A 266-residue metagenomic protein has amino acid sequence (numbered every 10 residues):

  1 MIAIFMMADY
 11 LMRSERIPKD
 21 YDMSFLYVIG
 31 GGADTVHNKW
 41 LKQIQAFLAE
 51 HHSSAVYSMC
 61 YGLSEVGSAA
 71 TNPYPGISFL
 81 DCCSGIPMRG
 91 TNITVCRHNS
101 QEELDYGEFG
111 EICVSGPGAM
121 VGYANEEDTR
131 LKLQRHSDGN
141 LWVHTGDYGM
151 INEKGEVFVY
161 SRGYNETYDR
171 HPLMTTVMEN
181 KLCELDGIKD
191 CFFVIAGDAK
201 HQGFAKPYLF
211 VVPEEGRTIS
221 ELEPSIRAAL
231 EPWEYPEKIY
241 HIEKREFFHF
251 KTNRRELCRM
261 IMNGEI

Functional and structural regions predicted by a protein language model:
M1, M12-L80, N92: Gly/Ser/Thr-rich phosphate-binding loop
M1-I4, D147, G155, L182 (+2 more regions): Residue-level signal for inorganic ion chemistry
T35, S54-V56, S78-N125, D138: Adenylate-forming AMP-binding core of the ANL superfamily, especially NRPS adenylation
G62, G85, D147: Active-site glycine-centered loops adjacent to acidic/histidine catalytic or metal-binding residues that shape
G107, C113-T175, E184: Conserved ATP-binding/catalytic segment of the ANL
L182-C191: Short acidic amphipathic segments
F192-D198, Y208-V212, E223-I266: Conserved C-terminal "lid"/linker of ANL adenylate-forming enzymes
G216-L222: Short, conserved charged micro-motifs
